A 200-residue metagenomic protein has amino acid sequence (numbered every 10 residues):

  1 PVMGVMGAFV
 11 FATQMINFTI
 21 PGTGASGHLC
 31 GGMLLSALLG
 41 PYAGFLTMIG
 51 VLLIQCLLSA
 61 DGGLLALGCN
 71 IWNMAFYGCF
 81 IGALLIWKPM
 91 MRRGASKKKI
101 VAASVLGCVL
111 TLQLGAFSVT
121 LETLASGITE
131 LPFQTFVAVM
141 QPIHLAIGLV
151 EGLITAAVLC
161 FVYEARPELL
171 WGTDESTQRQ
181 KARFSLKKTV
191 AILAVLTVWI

Functional and structural regions predicted by a protein language model:
P1, T135-W199: Alpha-helical transmembrane segments and their cytosolic interface
P1-L35: Hydrophobic transmembrane alpha-helices
P1-V5, F45-I49, W72, V101-L106 (+2 more regions): Hydrophobic alpha-helical transmembrane segments
F9-Q14, F80-A83, C108-T120, T155-Y163 (+1 more regions): Hydrophobic core segments of alpha-helical transmembrane domains in multi-pass membrane transport and ion-translocation
F18-G24, V51-F80: Interfacial aromatic-anchored transmembrane helix boundaries in multi-pass membrane proteins
L29-A43, T47, K97-A103: Hydrophobic transmembrane alpha-helices that form the pore/transport pathway of multi-pass ion and small-solute
M74-G115, V119: Short helix-perturbing small/polar motifs within transmembrane alpha-helices
T120-T129: Membrane-helix interface motif
